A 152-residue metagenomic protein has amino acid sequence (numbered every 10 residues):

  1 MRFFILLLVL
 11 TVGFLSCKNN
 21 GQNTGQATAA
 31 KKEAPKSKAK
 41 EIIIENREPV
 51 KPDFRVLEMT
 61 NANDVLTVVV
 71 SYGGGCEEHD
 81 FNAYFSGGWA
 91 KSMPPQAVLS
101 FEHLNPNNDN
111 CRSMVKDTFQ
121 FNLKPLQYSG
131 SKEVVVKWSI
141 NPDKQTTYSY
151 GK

Functional and structural regions predicted by a protein language model:
F4-I5, F14-G73, E77-K152: Domain-level signature for proteins that mediate thiol-based redox and metal-cofactor handling
